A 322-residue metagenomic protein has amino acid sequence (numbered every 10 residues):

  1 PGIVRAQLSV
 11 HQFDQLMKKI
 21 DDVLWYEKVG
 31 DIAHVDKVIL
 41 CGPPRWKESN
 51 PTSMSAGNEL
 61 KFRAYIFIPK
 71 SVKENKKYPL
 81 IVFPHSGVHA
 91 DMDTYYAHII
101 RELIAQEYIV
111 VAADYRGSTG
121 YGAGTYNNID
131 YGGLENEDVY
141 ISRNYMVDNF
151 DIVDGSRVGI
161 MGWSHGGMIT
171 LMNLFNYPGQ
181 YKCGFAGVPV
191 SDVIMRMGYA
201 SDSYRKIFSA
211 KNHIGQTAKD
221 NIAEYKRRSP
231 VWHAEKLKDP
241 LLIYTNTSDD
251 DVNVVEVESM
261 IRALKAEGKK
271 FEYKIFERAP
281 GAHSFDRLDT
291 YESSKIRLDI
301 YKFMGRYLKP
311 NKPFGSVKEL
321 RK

Functional and structural regions predicted by a protein language model:
P1-D36, R321-K322: N-terminal targeting or regulatory segments adjacent to alpha/beta-hydrolase or S9 domains
I3, A105, I214-Q216: Alpha-helical interaction segments
K19-V23, Y96, G132-E135, S293: Short, conserved glycine- and acidic-residue-centered signature motifs in active-site or ligand-binding loops
D21-L24, S49, H85-S86, N128 (+2 more regions): Short secondary-structure boundary micro-motifs
V23-L24, F83, S259-R262: Short, solvent-exposed amphipathic alpha-helical segments in soluble enzyme and RNA/protein-processing domains
V29-S156, M161-W163, G198, G281: Cap/lid segment of the alpha/beta-hydrolase catalytic domain
L40-P44, Y115-K322: Active-site-proximal cap/loop segments of hydrolase catalytic domains
